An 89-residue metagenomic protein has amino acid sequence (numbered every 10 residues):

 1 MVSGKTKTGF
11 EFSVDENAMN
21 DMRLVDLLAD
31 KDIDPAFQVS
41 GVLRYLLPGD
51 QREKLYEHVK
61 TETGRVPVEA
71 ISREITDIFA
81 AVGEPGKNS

Functional and structural regions predicted by a protein language model:
M1-K5: Short acidic, Pro/Gly- and aromatic-enriched capping/linker segments at domain boundaries
K7-G9: Glycine-centered tight beta-turn/hairpin loop motif at sheet-sheet or coil-to-beta transitions
D15-S89: Short, surface-exposed, charged amphipathic helix/loop patches that serve as local interaction elements
